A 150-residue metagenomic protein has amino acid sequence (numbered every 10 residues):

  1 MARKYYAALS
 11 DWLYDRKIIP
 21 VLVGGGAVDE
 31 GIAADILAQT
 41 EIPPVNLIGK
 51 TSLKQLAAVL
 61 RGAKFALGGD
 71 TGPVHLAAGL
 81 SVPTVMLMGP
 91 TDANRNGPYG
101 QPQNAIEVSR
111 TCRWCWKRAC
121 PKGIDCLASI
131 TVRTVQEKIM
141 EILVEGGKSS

Functional and structural regions predicted by a protein language model:
M1-G89: Donor-binding and catalytic core of enzymes assembling or modifying cell-surface/extracellular glycoconjugates
N46-L47, A78-S150: Nucleotide-sugar donor-binding patch of glycosyltransferase catalytic domains
